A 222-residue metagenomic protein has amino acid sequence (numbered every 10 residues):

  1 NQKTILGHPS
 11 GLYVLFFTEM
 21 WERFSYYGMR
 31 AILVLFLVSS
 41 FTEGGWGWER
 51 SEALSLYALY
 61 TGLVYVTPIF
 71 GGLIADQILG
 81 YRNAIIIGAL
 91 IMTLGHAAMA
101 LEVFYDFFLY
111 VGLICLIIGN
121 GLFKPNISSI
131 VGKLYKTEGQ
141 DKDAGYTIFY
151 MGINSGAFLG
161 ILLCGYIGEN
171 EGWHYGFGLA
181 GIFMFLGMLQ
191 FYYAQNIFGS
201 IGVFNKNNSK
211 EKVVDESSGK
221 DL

Functional and structural regions predicted by a protein language model:
N1-V14, T137, G165-L222: Intracellular loop-helix junctions on the cytosolic face of multi-pass helical membrane proteins
A31-L54: Short amphipathic helix-loop junctions that connect adjacent transmembrane helices in Major Facilitator Superfamily/SLC
L54-D76, K124, F158: Central cavity-lining transmembrane alpha-helices of secondary-active solute carriers, predominantly the Major
V64, Q140-E169, G176-G187: Glycine-rich segments within core transmembrane alpha-helices of 12-TM secondary carriers
A84-I85: Primarily marks hydrophobic transmembrane alpha-helices of the MFS/SLC 12-helix fold
G88-F107: C-terminal ends and interior cores of transmembrane alpha-helices in multi-pass membrane transporters/permeases
G95, D106-F123: Hydrophobic core of transmembrane alpha-helices in multi-pass small-molecule transporters, especially MFS/SLC-type
L122-K136: Intracellular juxtamembrane helix-capping segments at the cytosolic ends of symmetry-related transmembrane helices
